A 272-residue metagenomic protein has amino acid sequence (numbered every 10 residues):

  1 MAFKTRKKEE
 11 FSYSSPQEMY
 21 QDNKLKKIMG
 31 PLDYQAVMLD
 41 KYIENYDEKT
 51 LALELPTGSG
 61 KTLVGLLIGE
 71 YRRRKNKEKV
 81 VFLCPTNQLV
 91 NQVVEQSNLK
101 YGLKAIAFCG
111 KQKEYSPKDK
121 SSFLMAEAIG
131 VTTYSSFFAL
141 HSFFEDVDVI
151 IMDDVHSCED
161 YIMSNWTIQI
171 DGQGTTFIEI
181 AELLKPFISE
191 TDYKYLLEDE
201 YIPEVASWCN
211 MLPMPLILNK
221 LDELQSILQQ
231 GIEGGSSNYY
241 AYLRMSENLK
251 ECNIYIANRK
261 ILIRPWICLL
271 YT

Functional and structural regions predicted by a protein language model:
R6-A52: Conserved pre-motif I regulatory segment
V37, T50-A52, P56, V147-D148 (+1 more regions): Conserved coupling segment at the C-terminus of the helicase ATP-binding
I43-E44, T62-N76: Walker A/P-loop NTP-binding motif
D47-L67: Walker A/P-loop
E78-L99: Conserved Walker A/P-loop ATP-binding site and its immediately adjacent core in helicase/helicase-like ATPase domains
K79, A126-I129, D148: Loop/turn-to-beta-strand initiation segments
Y101-L140: Inter-Walker segment of RecA-like/P-loop motor cores
S142-D146: Short, conserved loop/helix-junction motifs that constitute active-site signature segments in enzyme catalytic cores
